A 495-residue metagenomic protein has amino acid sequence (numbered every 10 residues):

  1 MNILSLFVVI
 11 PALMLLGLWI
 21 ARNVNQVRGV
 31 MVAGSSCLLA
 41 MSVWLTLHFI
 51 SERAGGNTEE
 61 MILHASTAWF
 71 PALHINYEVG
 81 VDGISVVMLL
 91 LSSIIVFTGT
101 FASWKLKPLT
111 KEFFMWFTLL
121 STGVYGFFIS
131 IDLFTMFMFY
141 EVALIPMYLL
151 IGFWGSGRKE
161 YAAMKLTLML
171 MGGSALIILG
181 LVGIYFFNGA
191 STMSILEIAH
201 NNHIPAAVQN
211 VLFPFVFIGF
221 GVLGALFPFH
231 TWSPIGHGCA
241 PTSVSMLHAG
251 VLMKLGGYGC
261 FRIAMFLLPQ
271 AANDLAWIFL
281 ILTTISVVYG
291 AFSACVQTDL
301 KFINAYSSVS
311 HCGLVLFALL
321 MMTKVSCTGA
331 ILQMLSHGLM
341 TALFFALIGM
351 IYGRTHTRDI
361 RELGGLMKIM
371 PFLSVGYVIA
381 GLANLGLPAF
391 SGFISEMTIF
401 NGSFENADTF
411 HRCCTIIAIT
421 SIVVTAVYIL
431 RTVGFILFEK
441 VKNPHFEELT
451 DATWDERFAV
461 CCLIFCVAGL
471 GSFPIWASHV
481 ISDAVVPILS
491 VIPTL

Functional and structural regions predicted by a protein language model:
N2-I3, L18-F101, K105-M115, S194-E197 (+1 more regions): Transmembrane helix-loop-helix hairpins at membrane boundaries of multipass inner-membrane proteins
S5-I20, V32-L47, L89-S103, L120-T122 (+5 more regions): Central hydrophobic cores of alpha-helical transmembrane segments in multi-pass inner-membrane proteins across all
N25-S36, Y161-M171, M370-V375, T453-C462: Alpha-helical transmembrane segments and their helix-start/interface "positive-inside/aromatic belt" motifs in integral
A33-I50, L170-L181, L373, Y377-L385 (+2 more regions): Hydrophobic alpha-helical membrane-insertion segments
T98-W104, T122-M136, M147-F435: Hydrophobic transmembrane alpha-helices and their helix-loop junctions in integral membrane proteins
F101-W116, T242, G250, P444-D455: Cytoplasmic juxtamembrane regions at transmembrane-helix boundaries
E141: Short phosphate-coordinating micro-motif centered on Lys-Gly-acidic
M370-F372, I429-L495: Cytoplasmic/organellar membrane-interface segments at the starts of transmembrane helices in multi-pass inner-membrane
